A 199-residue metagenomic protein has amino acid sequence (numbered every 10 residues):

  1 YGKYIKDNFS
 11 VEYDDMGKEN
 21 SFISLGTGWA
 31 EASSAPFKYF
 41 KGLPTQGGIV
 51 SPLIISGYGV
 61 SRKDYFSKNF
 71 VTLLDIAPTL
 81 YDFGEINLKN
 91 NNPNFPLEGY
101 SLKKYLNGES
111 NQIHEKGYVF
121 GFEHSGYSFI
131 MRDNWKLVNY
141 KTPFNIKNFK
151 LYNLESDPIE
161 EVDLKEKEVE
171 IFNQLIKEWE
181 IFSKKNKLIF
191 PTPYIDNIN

Functional and structural regions predicted by a protein language model:
Y1-G26: Charged, glycine/proline-rich intrinsically disordered loops and linkers
K18-G48, V60-N69, L74-L154, F182-N186 (+1 more regions): C-terminal cap/loop subdomain of S1 sulfatases and analogous C-terminal strand-loop tails that border
I49-G57: Active-site-adjacent bridging/hinge elements
A77, E161, W179: Generic structural marker for isolated residues within well-ordered, non-membrane alpha-helices of soluble domains
D157: Intrinsically disordered, low-complexity polar regions and short flexible loop motifs
V162-E170: Active-site-proximal N-terminal segment of extracellular/periplasmic enzymes that hydrolyze or transfer
T192-N199: Short, charged, surface-exposed hinge/linker loops at domain edges that act as mobile lids or interdomain connectors
